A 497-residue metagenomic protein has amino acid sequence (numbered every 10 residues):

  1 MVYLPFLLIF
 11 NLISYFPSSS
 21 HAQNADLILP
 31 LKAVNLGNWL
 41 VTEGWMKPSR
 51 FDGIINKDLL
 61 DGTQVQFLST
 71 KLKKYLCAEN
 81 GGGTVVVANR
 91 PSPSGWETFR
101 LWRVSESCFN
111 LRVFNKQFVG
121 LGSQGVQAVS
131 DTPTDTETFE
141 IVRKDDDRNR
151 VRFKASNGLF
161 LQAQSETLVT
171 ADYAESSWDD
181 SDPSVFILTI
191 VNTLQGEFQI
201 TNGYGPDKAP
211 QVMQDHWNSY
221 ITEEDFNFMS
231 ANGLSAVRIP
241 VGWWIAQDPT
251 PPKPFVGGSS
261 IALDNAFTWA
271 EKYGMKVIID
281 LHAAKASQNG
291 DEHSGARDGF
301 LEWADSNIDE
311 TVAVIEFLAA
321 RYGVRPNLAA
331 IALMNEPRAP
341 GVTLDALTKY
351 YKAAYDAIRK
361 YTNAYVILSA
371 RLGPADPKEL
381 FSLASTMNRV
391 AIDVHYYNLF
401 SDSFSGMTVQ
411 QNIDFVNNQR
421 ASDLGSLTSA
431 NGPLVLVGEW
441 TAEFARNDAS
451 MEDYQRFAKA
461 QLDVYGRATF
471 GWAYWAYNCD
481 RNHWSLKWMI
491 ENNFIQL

Functional and structural regions predicted by a protein language model:
V2-A22: Cleavable N-terminal signal peptides of Sec/SRP-targeted secreted and luminal proteins
F16-T63, G158, T189-L234: N-terminal carbohydrate-binding accessory modules
I28, V191, S287-R446, L462-D463 (+2 more regions): Active-site region of glycoside hydrolase catalytic domains
G44-L59, K253-G258, A286-D305, R389 (+1 more regions): Aromatic- and acidic-residue-enriched segments that line the glycan-binding/catalytic groove of carbohydrate-active
L60-N192: Lectin-like carbohydrate-binding module/patch detector with strong preference for beta-trefoil
T63, P210-Q211, D215-S235, P252-H282 (+3 more regions): An active-site-proximal structural segment forming one wall of the substrate-binding cleft that immediately precedes
A236, P240-G242: Mobile, glycine-rich extracellular loop/lid and propeptide segments that shape or gate substrate/ligand access
Y454, G471-L497: Extended, alpha-helix-rich binding/interface surfaces that flank or overlap catalytic cores and mediate recognition
